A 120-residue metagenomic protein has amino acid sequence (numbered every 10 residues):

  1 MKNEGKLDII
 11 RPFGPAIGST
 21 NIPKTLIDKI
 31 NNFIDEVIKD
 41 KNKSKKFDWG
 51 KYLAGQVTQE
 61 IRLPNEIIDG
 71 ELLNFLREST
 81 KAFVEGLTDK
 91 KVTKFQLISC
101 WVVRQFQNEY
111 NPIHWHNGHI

Functional and structural regions predicted by a protein language model:
M1-D89, Y110: Non-heme Fe(II)/2-oxoglutarate
P12, V92-K94, H114-H119: A generic structural micro-feature
D89-C100: A short coil-to-beta-strand element that immediately follows conserved catalytic motifs
S99-I120: Catalytic core of non-heme Fe(II) oxygenases with the double-stranded beta-helix
